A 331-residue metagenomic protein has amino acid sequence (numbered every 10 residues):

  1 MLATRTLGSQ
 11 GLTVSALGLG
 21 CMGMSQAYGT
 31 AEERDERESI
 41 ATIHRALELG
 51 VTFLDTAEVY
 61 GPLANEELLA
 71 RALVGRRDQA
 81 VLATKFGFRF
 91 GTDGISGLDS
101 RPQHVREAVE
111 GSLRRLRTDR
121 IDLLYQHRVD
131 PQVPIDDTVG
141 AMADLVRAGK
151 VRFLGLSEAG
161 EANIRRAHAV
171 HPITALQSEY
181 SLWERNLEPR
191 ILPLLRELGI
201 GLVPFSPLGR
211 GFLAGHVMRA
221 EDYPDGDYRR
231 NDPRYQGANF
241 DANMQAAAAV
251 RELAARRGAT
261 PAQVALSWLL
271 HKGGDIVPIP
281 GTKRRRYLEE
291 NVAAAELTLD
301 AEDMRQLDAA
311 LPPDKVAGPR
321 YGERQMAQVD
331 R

Functional and structural regions predicted by a protein language model:
M1-A80: N-terminal binding-site loop/beta-alpha segment at the start of enzyme catalytic domains that lines or forms
L7, L19, S39, L54 (+13 more regions): Conserved, mostly hydrophobic/aromatic
T13-L17, G50-T52, R76-A80, T118-D122 (+5 more regions): Short, well-ordered coil/turn segments that N-cap beta-strands
M22-G29, S96, R196-L253, K272-I276 (+1 more regions): Glycine-rich, positively charged active-site loop/lid region within alpha/beta enzyme cores that binds and organizes
M22-M24, A57-V59, K85-R89, Q126-V129 (+4 more regions): Active-site beta-loop-alpha junctions enriched in small/polar residues
S25-G29, R89-I95, Y287-E289: A short acidic, helix-capping loop that chelates divalent metal ions and anchors anionic groups
T92-R190, E197-G201: Glycine/proline-rich, positively charged, aromatic-decorated active-site loop/lid region on the catalytic face
V146, A238-E296, E302, P313: Conserved short secondary-structure transition element at the edge of the structured enzyme core that lines
